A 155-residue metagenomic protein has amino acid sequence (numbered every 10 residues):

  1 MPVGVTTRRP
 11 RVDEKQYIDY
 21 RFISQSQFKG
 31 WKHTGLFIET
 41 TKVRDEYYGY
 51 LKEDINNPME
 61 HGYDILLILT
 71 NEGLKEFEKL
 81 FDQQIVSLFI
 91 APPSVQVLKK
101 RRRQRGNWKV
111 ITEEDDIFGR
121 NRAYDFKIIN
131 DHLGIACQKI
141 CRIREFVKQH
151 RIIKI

Functional and structural regions predicted by a protein language model:
P2, R21, V86-L88, F126-I128: Hydrophobic/aromatic beta-strand patches that form the interior of the parallel beta-sheet core in alpha/beta enzyme
T6-I65, N71: ATP-dependent small-molecule kinase phosphotransfer cores that center on conserved nucleotide phosphate-binding segments
T6-P10, N71-G73, A91-V97, L133-G134: Conserved nucleotide-binding/hydrolysis micro-motifs of P-loop NTPases
D13-K15, N57-E60, K79-Q83, G119-N121: Conserved catalytic network of the ASCE P-loop NTPase/AAA+ motor domain
F22-Q25, K52, N71-L74, V95 (+2 more regions): Amphipathic alpha-helical transducer elements in NTP-driven molecular machines
W31, F77, R101: Residues that scaffold the ATP/ADP-binding catalytic core of kinase and kinase-like folds
I65-N71, L80-R102: Conserved phosphate-donor/acceptor-positioning beta-strand/loop module used by diverse small-molecule
L74, R103-I155: Small-molecule kinase domains that catalyze NTP-dependent phosphoryl transfer to phosphate-bearing small molecules
